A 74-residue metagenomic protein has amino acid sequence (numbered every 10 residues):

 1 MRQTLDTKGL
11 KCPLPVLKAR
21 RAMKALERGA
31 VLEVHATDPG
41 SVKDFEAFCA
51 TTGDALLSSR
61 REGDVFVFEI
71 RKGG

Functional and structural regions predicted by a protein language model:
M1-L26: N-terminal first-folded block
T4, V31-E33, V67: Short aromatic/hydrophobic contact patches that present stacked aromatics for nucleic-acid/ligand binding
K8-L10, T37, R71-G73: Generic beta-structure capping elements
P13, E33, D44: Short, electropositive, low-hydrophobicity segments enriched in small/polar residues
V16-R21, A25, D38-D54: Amphipathic alpha-helical interaction surfaces in cytosolic regulatory modules
A25-H35: Short glycine-rich, basic-tinged beta-strand/loop micro-motifs
F45-G74: C-terminal structural segments of small proteins and small subunits
